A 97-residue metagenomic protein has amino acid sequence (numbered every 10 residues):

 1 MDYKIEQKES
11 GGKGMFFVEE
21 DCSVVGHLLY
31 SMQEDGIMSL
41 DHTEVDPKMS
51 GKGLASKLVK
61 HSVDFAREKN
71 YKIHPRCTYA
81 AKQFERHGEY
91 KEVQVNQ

Functional and structural regions predicted by a protein language model:
M1-G12: Active-site rim helix/loop that mediates acceptor-substrate recognition in acyltransferases
G14-V25: Conserved beta-hairpin
D21, L28-I37: A conserved beta-strand-loop-helix scaffold within acyl/acetyltransferase catalytic domains
T43-S50: A short, internal acetyl-CoA/4′-phosphopantetheine-binding micro-motif in the GNAT/acyltransferase core
G51-S62: Conserved acetyl-CoA-binding loop-helix of GNAT-fold acetyltransferases
H61-Q97: C-terminal structural segments of small proteins and small subunits
